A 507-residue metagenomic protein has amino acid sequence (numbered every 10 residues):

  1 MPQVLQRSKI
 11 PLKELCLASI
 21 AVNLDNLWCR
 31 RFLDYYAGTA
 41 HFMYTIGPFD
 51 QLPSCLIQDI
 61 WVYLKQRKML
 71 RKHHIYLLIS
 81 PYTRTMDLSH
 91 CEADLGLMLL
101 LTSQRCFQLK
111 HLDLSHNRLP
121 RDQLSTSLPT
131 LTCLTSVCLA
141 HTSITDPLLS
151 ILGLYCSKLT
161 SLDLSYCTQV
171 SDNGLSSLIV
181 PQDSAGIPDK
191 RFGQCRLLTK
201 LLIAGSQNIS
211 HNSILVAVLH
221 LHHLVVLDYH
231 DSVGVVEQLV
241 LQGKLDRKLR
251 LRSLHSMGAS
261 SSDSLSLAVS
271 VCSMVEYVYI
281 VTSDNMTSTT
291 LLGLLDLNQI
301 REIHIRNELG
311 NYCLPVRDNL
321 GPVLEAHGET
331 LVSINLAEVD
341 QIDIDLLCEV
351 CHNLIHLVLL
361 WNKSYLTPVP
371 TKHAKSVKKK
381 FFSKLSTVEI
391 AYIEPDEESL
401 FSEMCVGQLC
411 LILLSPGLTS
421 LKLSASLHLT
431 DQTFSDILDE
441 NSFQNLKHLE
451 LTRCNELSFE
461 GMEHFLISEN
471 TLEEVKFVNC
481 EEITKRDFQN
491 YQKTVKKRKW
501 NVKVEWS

Functional and structural regions predicted by a protein language model:
M1-S507: The conserved beta-strand core of Leucine-Rich Repeat
